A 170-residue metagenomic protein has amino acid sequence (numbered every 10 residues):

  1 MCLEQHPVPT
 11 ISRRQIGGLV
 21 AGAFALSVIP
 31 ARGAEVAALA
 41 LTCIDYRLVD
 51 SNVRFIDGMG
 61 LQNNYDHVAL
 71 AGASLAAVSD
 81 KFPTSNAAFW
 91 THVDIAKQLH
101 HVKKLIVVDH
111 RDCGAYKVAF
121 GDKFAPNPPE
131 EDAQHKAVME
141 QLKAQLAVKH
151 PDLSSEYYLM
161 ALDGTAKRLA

Functional and structural regions predicted by a protein language model:
M1-I11, G22: N-terminal secretory signal peptides
C2, C43, D112-G114: Functionally engaged cysteine thiol sites
L19-V20, G33-N86, M160-A166: Short, conserved "active-site rim" segments that organize catalytic pockets and cofactor/ligand binding
D45, N86-F89, D132-M139: Solvent-exposed, acidic/flexible segments
S51, T91, I95, A137-Q141: Extracytoplasmic/secreted proteins, especially bacterial periplasmic and envelope-associated proteins
N63-P126: Short HxH-centered metal-ligating active-site micro-motif
Q98-L169: Glycine/proline-rich loop-helix segments at beta-alpha junctions forming the active-site rim of enzyme cores
